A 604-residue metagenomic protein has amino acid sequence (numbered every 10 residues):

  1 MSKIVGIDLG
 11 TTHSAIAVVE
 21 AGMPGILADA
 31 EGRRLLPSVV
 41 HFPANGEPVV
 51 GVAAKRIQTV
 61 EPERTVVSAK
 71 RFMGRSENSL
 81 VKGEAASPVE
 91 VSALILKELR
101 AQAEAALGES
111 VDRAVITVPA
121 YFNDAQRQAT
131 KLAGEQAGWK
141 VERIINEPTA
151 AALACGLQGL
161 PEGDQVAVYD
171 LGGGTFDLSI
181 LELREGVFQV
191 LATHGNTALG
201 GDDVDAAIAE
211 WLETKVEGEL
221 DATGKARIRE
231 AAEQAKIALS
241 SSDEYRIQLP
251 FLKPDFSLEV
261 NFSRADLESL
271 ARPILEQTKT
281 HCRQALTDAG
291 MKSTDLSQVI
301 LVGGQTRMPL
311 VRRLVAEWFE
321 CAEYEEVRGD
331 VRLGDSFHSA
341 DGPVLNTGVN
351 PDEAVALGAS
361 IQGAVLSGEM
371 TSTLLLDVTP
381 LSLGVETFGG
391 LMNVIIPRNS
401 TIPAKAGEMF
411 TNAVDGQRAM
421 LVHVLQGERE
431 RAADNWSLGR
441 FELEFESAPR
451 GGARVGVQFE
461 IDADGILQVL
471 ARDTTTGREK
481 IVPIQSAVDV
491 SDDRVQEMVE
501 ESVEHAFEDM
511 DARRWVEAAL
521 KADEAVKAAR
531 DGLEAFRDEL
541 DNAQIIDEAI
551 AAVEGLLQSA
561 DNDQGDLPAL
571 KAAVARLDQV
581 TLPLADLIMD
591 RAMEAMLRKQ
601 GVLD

Functional and structural regions predicted by a protein language model:
M1-F72, L80-A85, L94, E104-D604: Oxyanion-binding/catalytic loops of NTP- or PPi-dependent enzymes
V89, K97-E104: Short, charged beta->alpha transition segments
